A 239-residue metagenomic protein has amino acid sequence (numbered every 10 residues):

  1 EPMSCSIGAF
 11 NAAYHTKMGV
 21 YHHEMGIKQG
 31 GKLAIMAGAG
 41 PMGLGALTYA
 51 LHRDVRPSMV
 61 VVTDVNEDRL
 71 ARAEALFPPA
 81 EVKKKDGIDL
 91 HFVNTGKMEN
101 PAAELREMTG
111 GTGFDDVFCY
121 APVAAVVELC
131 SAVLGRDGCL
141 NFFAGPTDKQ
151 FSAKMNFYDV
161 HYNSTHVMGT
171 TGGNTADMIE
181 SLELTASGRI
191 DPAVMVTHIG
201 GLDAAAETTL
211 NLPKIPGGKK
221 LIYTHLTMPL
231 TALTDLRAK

Functional and structural regions predicted by a protein language model:
E1-K17, A39-M42: A glycine-rich, Thr/Ser-enriched phosphate-binding loop motif common to dinucleotide/cofactor-binding enzymes
H15-K32, T112: Short helix-loop-beta connector
G31, M36, L47, L51-V126: Adenosine-nucleotide cofactor-binding segment
S58, G138-C139: Glycine-centered, small-residue-biased loops immediately flanking beta-strands in adenine/cofactor-binding cores
A80, E99-E104, E128-A132, T175-K239: C-terminal hydrophobic helical "lid"/dimerization subdomain of Rossmann-like NAD(P)H-dependent oxidoreductases
K85-G87, C139, K154-A193: Rossmann-fold dehydrogenase core element
A125-E128, A132, A144-S164, M178: Rossmann-fold NAD(P)-binding glycine/threonine-rich loop
L134-R136: Helix-to-beta-strand junctions that scaffold the AdoMet/dcAdoMet cofactor pocket in Class I SAM-dependent enzymes
